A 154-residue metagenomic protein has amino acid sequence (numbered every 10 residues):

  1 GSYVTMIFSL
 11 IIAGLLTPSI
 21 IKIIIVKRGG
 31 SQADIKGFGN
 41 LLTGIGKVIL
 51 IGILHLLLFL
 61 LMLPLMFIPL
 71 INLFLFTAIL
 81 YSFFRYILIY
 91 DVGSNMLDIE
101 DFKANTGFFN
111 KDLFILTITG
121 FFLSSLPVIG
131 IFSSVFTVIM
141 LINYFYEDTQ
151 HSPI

Functional and structural regions predicted by a protein language model:
G1-I25, M66-S94, V128-S152: Selective recognition of hydrophobic, aromatic-rich stretches within alpha-helical transmembrane segments of polytopic
K27-G29: Internal alpha-helical scaffold of NAD(P)-dependent oxidoreductase catalytic cores
S31-D34, Q150-I154: Cytosolic juxtamembrane C-terminal amphipathic helix followed by a basic/polar low-complexity tail immediately after
Q32-L61, L88-L123: Interfacial aromatic "cap" segments that immediately flank transmembrane helices in multipass membrane proteins
